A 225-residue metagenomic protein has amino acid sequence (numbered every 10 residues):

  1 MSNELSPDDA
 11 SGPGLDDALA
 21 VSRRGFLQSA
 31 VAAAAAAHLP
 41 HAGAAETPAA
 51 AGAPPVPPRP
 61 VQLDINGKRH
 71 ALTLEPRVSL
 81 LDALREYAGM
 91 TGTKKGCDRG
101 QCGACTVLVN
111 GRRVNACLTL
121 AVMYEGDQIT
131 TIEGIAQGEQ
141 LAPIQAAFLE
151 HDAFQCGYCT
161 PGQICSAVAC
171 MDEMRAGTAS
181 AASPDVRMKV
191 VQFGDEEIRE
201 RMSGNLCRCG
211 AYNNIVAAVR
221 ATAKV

Functional and structural regions predicted by a protein language model:
M1-V21: N-terminal secretory signal peptides
A18-G25, A34-A53, R112: N-terminal twin-arginine translocation
R24, P76-V109: A basic, amphipathic helix-loop patch mediating RNA/tRNA/ribosome contacts
H38-T73, V225: C-terminal segment of N-terminal export signals and the immediately downstream linker at the start of the mature
L72-L74, A116-C117: Short capping micro-motif at the N-terminus of alpha-helices
R77-T91, L118-V225: Ferredoxin-type iron-sulfur electron-transfer modules in oxidoreductases and energy-metabolism complexes
T106-R113, L120-M123: P-loop NTP-binding/switch modules centered on Walker-like glycine-rich loops
